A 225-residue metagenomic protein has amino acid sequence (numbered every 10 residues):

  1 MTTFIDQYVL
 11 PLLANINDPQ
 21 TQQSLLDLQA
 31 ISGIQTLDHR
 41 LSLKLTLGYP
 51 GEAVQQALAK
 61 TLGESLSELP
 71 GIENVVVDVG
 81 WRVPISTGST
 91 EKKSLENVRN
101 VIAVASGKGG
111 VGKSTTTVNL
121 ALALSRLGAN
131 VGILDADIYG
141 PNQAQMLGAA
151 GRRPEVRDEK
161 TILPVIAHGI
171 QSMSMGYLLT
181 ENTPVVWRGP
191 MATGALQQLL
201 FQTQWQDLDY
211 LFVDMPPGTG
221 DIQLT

Functional and structural regions predicted by a protein language model:
M1-S32, L69: N-proximal, solvent-exposed amphipathic alpha-helical segments enriched in charged/polar residues
L13, I31, L66, V98 (+6 more regions): Residue-level signature of catalytic and energy-coupling elements of molecular machines, predominantly ATP/GTP-dependent
D18-S24, G151-R157, W205-L208: Active-site phosphate-binding and catalytic loops of NTP-dependent enzymes
D27-A30, Q35-A105: Extreme N-terminal, non-catalytic leader segments that precede Walker-type/kinase nucleotide-binding cores
V101-I138: Walker A/P-loop phosphate-binding motif and the immediately C-terminal alpha-helix
G110-N119, P141-N142, M215-Q223: Short glycine/serine/threonine-rich phosphate/pyrophosphate-binding segments that cradle anionic phosphate groups
L124, A129-W187, T193-A195, L200: Phosphate-binding loop that captures ATP/GTP phosphates
L179-T225: Phosphate-binding/switch loop-helix module in NTP-utilizing enzymes
